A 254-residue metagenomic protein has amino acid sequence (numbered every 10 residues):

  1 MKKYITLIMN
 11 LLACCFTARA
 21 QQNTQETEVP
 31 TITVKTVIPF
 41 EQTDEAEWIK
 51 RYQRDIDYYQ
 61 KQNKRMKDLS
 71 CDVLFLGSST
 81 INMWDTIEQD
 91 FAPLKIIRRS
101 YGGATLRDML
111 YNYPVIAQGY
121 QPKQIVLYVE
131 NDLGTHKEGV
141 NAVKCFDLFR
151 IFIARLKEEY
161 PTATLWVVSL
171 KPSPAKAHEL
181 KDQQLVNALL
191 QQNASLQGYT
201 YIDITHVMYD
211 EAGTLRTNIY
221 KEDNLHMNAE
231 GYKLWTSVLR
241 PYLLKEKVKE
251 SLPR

Functional and structural regions predicted by a protein language model:
M1-V73, Q89, E246-R254: N-terminal secretory targeting modules
P39-W48, P93-L106, T135-K137, N141 (+1 more regions): Acidic/histidine-rich helix-loop elements that form or flank divalent-metal/phosphate-binding sites at the catalytic
L74-L76, I97: Conserved beta-strand elements of the Class I
I81-I97, D108-F146, W166, L170-P174: Oxyanion-hole/transition-state-stabilizing segment in secreted/luminal serine hydrolases and related acyltransferases
Y113, F149-A154, N187: Generic structural signal for well-ordered alpha-helices, preferentially at hydrophobic/aromatic core positions
P114, Q118-Q121, E130, A154-P161 (+3 more regions): Sec-exported extracytoplasmic/periplasmic mature domains
Y128-G134, R155-L185, T205-H206, E211: Active-site segments of SGNH/GDSL-like serine hydrolases that catalyze O-acetyl group transfer/hydrolysis on lipids
S173-R254: Catalytic His-Asp segment of secreted/periplasmic serine-dependent ester chemistry enzymes
